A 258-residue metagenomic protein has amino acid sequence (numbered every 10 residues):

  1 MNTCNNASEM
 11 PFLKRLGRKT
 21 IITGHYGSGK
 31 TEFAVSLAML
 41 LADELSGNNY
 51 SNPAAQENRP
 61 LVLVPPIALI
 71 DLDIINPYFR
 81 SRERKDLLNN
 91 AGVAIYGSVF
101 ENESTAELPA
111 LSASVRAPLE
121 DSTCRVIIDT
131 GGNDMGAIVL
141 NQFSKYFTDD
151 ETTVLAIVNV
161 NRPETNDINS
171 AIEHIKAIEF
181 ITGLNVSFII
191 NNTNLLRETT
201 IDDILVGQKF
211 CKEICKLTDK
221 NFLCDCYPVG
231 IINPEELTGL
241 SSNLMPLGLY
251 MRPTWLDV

Functional and structural regions predicted by a protein language model:
N2-L13: Pre-Walker A adenine-sensing motif
I22: Hydrophobic anchor at the beta1->P-loop junction of P-loop NTPases
Y26: The conserved Walker
K30: Conserved lysine of the Walker
F33: Hydrophobic positions on the alpha1 helix immediately C-terminal to the Walker A/P-loop
L40-Y50, P60-E107: N-terminal phosphate/diphosphate-binding loop that engages ATP/GTP or pyrophosphate donors across diverse enzyme folds
V99-E101, C124-G136: Switch II (G3) loop of P-loop NTPases
D134-S241, T254: Conserved catalytic-core segment of NTP-binding enzymes
